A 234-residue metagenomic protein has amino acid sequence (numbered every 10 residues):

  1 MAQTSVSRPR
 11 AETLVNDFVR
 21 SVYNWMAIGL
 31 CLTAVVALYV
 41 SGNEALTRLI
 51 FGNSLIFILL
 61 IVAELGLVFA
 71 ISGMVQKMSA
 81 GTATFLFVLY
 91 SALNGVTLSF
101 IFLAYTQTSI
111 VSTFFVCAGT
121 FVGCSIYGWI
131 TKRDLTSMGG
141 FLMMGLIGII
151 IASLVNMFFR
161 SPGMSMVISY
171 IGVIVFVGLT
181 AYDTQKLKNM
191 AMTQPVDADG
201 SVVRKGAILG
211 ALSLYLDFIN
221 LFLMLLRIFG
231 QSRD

Functional and structural regions predicted by a protein language model:
M1-D234: A hydrophobic alpha-helical transmembrane-helix feature that marks the membrane cores and membrane-interface segments
